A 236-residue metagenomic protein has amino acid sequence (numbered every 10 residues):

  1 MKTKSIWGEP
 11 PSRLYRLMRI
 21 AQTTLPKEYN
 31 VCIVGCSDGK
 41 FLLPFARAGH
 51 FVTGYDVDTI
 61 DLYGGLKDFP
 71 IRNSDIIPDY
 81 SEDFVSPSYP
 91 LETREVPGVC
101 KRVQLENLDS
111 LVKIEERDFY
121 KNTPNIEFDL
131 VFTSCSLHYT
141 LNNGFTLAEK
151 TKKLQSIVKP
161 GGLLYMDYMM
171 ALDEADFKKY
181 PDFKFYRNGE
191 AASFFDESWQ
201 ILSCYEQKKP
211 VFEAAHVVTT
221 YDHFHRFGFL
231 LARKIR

Functional and structural regions predicted by a protein language model:
G8-E28: Conserved alpha-helix/loop element of class I SAM-dependent methyltransferases that forms part of the SAM/SAH-binding
S37: Conserved glycine-rich SAM-binding loop
K40, A46-Y120: Class I SAM-dependent methyltransferase SAM/SAH-binding core
Y120-V131: A short acidic, Gly/Pro-enriched loop at the edge of an enzyme's catalytic core that lines a small-molecule cofactor
T133-L137: A short beta-strand submotif of the Rossmann-like class I SAM-dependent methyltransferase core that lines
T140-K153: A short, conserved alpha-helix within the catalytic core of class I
G161-Y168: Conserved beta-strand signature within the Rossmann-like core of class I S-adenosyl-L-methionine
F177-L202: Conserved Class I S-adenosyl-L-methionine
